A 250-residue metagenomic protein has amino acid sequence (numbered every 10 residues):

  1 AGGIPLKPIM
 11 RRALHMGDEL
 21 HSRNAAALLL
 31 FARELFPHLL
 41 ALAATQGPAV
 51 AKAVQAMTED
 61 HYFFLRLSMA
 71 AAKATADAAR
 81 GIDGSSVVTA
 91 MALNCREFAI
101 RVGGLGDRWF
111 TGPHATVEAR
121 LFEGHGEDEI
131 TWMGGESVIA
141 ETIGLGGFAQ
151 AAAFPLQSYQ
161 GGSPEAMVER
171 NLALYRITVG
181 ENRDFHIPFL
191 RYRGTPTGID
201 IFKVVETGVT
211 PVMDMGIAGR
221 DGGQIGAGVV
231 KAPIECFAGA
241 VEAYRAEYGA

Functional and structural regions predicted by a protein language model:
A1-A250: Anaerobic metallocofactor- and corrinoid-dependent redox/one-carbon enzyme cores, especially those from methanogenesis
